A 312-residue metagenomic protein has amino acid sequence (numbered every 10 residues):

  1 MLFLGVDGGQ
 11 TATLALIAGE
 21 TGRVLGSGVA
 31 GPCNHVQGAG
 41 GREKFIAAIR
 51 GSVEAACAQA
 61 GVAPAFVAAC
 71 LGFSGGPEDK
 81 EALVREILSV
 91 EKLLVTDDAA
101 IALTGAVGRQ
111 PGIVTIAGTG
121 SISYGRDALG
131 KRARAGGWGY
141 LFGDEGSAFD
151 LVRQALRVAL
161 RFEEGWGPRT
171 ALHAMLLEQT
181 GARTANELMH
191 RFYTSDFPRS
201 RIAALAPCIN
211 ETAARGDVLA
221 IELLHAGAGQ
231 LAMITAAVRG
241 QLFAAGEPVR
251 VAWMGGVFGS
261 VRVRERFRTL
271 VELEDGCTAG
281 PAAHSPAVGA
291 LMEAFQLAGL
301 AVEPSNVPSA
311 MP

Functional and structural regions predicted by a protein language model:
M1-V62, G105-I113, L156-P312: ATP-binding/phosphotransfer module of carbohydrate and carboxylate kinases, centering on a glycine-rich
G9-T11, A65-V67, A117-T119: Short, basic and Ser/Thr-rich N-terminal targeting/leader segments
T11, S74-P77, T119-I122: Short glycine-rich anion-binding loops that position phosphate/pyrophosphate groups of nucleotides and phosphorylated
N34-Q37, V53-V95, A106-V107: Short beta-strand-loop/turn "lid" adjacent to the catalytic site in phosphate-handling enzymes
E86-L94, K131-G139, T269-T278: Glycine/charged-rich beta-loop-alpha catalytic/anionic-binding loops adjacent to active sites
V90-T115, K131: Conserved phosphate-binding catalytic cores of ATP/NTP-utilizing and phosphoryl-transfer enzymes
I101-L103, I122-S123, A287: Short gly/pro/ser/thr-enriched loop/turn and capping motifs at secondary-structure boundaries
Q110-F162, W166: Glycine-rich phosphate-binding loop of actin/hexokinase-like ATP-binding domains
